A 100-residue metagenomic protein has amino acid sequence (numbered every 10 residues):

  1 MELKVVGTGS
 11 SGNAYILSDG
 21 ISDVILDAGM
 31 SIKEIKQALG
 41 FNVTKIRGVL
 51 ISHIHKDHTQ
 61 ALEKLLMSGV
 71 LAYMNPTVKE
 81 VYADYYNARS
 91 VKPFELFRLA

Functional and structural regions predicted by a protein language model:
M1, G7-T8, I46-R47, H55-K56 (+1 more regions): Short secondary-structure boundary micro-motifs
M1-L39: Conserved beta-strand hairpin/beta-sheet module of binuclear metal-dependent hydrolase folds, prominently
S11-A14, E34, V43, E80-Y82 (+1 more regions): Residues in flexible loops and secondary-structure boundaries
G12, V70, V91-F94: Generic intrinsically disordered, low-complexity segments enriched for polar/acidic and small residues
D23, Q37, H55, Y82-Y85: Solvent-exposed, non-transmembrane amphipathic alpha-helical segments
S31-V78: Active-site metal-binding motif and surrounding structural segment of the metallo-beta-lactamase
P76-A100: Metallo-beta-lactamase
